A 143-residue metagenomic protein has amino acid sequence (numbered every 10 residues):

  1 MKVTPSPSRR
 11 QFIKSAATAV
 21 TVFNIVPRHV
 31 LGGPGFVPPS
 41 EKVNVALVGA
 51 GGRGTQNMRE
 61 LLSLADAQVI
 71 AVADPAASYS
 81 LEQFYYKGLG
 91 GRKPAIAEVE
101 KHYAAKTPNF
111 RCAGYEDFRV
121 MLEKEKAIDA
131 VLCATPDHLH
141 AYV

Functional and structural regions predicted by a protein language model:
K2-V143: N-terminal glycine-/serine-/threonine-rich beta1-alpha1-beta2 phosphate-ribose binding loop of Rossmann-like
